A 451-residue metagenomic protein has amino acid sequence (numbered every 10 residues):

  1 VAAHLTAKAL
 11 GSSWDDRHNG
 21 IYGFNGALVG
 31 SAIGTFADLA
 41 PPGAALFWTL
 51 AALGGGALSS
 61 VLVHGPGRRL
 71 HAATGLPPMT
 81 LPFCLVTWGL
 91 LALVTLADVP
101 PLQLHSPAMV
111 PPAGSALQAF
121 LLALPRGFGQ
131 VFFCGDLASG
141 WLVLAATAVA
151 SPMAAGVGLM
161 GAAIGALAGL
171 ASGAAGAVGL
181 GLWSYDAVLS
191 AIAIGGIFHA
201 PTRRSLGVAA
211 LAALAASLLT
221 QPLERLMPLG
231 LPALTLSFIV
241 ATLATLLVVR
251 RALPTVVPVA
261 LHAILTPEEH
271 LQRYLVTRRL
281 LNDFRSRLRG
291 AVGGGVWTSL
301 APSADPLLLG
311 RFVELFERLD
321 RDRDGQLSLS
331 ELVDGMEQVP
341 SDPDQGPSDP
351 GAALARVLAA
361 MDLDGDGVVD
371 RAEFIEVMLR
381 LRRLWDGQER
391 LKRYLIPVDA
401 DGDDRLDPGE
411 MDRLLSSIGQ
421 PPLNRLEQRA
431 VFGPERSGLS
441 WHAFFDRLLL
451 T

Functional and structural regions predicted by a protein language model:
A2-D15, L58-L70, W141-A150, I192-I197: C-terminal ends of transmembrane helices
S13-L28, G75-P77, A155-M160, A175-L189 (+2 more regions): Short, non-helical or kinked segments that cap or interrupt transmembrane helices
N19-S106: Membrane-interface helix-loop-helix junctions at boundaries between adjacent transmembrane segments
A45-L50, A73-P82, L180-Y185, S205-L206 (+1 more regions): Loop-to-transmembrane alpha-helix initiation sites
C84-A171: Generic multipass alpha-helical transmembrane bundles of integral membrane proteins
S106-A108, L243, T255-L300: Short, highly charged, low-complexity non-transmembrane loops/tails of multi-pass membrane proteins
G293-L300, R311-F316, Q326-D344, D370-R382 (+2 more regions): Amphipathic regulatory helices of Ca2+-sensor modules
L308-D324, G351-D366, R390-D403, R425-L449: Primarily EF-hand calcium-binding motifs
